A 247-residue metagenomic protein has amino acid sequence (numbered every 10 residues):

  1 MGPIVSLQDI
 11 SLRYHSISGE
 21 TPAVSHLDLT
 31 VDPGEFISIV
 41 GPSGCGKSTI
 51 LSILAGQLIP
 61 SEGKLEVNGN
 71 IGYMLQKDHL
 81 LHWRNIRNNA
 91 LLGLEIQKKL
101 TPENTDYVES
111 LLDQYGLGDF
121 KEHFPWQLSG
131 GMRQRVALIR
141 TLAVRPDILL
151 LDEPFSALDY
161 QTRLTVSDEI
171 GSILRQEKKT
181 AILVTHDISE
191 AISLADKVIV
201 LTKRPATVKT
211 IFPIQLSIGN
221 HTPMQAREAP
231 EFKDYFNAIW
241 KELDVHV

Functional and structural regions predicted by a protein language model:
V40-P42: The feature captures the beta-strand-to-loop junction immediately N-terminal to the Walker
A55: Helix-to-loop junction immediately C-terminal to a conserved catalytic motif
R84-L91: Short coil-to-helix segment of the ABC ATPase nucleotide-binding domain corresponding to the Q-loop/switch region
P102-F120, S172: Conserved ABC ATPase "signature" region
H123-W126, V144: Conserved signature/switch motifs of ABC ATPase nucleotide-binding domains
L138: Hydrophobic anchor residue at the start of the ABC signature
L149-D152: Catalytic Walker B motif of ABC-type/P-loop ATPase nucleotide-binding domains
